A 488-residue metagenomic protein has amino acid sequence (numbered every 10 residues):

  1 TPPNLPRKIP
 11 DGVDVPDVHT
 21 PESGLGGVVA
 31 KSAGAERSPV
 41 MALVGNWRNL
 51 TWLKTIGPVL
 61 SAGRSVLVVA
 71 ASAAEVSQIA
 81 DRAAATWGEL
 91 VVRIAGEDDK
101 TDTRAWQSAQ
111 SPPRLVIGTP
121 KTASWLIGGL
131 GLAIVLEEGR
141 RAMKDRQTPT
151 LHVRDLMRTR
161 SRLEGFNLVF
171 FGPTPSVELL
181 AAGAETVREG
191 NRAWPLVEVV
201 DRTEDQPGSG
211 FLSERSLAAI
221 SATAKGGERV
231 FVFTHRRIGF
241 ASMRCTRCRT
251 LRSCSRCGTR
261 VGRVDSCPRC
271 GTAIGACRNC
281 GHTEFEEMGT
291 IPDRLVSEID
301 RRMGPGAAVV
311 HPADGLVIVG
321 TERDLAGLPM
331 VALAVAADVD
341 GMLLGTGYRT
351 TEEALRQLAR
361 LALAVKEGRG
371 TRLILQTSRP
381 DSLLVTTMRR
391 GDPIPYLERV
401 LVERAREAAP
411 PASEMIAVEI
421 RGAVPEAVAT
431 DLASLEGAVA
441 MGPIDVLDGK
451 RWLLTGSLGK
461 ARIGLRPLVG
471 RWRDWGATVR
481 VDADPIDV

Functional and structural regions predicted by a protein language model:
T1-E198, R202-D205, E214, S221-R236 (+7 more regions): Accessory, non-ATPase domains that flank or precede helicase/AAA+ motor cores in DNA-metabolism machines
I134, V169-F170, F231-F233, R244 (+6 more regions): Structured core elements
E138-G139, M143, R278-F285, D338-T346 (+1 more regions): Short hinge/gating elements
T150-R154, P292, V296, T351-L355: Amphipathic alpha-helical segments in well-structured domains
F170, Q206-G210, F285-G289, Y348-T351 (+1 more regions): Hydrophobic alpha-helical scaffolding
P175, F211-E228, E298, R302-V488: C-terminal helicase module of SF1/SF2 nucleic-acid helicases/translocases
L196-D201, P268, R278, V335-A336 (+1 more regions): Active-site-flanking beta-strand signature of metal-NTP-handling nucleotidyl enzymes and homologous cyclase-like
S216, A222-R302: Cys/His-rich short segments
